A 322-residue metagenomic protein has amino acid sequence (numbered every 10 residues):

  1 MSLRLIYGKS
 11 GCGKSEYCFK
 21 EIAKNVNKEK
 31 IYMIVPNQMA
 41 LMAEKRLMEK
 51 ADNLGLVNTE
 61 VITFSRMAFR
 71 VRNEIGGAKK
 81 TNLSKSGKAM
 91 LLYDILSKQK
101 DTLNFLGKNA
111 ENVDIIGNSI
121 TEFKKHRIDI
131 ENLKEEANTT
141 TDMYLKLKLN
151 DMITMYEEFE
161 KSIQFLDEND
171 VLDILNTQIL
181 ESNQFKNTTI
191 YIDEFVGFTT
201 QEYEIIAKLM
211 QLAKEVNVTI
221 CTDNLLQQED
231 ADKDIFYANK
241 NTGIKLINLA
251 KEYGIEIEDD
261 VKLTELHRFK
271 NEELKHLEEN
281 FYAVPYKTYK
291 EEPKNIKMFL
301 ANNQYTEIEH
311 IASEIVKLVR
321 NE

Functional and structural regions predicted by a protein language model:
M1, K28-K30, F185-T188, A213-E215: A general structural motif
M1-R4, S10-E29, N37, I179-L180 (+1 more regions): Helicase P-loop NTPase motor core
S2-I6, Y17, L96-E194, Q201 (+3 more regions): Accessory N-terminal region flanking or inserted into the helicase ATPase core in nucleic-acid motor proteins
Y7-S10, V35-M39, I192-G197, C221-T222 (+1 more regions): Structural motif
C18-I22, L47, I95-L96, Y156 (+6 more regions): Structural preference for long, well-ordered alpha-helical segments in enzyme cores
K28-N132, T140: Conserved P-loop NTPase-based nucleic-acid remodeling module centered on helicase motor cores
M33-V35, V61, Y191, E215-I220: Structural recognition of the conserved hydrophobic beta-strand(s) that form the central parallel beta-sheet of P-loop
G197-E265: Extended, H/D-rich, highly charged conserved domains that either
